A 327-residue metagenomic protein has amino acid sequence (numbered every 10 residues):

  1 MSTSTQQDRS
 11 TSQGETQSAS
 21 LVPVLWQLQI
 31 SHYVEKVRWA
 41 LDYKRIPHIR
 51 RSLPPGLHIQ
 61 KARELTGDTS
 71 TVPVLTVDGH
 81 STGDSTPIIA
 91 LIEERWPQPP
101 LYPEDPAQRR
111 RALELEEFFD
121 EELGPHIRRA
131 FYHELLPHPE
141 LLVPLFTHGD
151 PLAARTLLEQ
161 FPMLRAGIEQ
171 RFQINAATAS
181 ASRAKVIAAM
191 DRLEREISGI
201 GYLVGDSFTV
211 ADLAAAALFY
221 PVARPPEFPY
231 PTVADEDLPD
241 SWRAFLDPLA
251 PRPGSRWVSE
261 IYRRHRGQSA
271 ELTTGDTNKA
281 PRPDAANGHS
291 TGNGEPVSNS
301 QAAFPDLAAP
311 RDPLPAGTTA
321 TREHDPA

Functional and structural regions predicted by a protein language model:
S2-R155, H265-L272, D276-G317, R322-A327: GST-like domain detector, emphasizing the conserved glutathione-binding G-site in the N-terminal thioredoxin-like
L25-Q29, T76-H80, E104, L115 (+4 more regions): Conserved aromatic-histidine-acidic binding/catalytic patches
T66-T71, E169, R195, D237-L238: Short acidic (Asp/Glu) and glycine-rich catalytic loops that position anionic groups and cofactors
S85, L115, G124, V210-A211 (+3 more regions): Short runs of predominantly hydrophobic/aromatic residues within well-ordered alpha helices that form helix-helix
G124-V233, E295: GST-like fold's C-terminal all-alpha helical module
T209, Y230-L238, G275-D284: C-terminal/domain-terminus segments
L218-Q268: Short His-centered aromatic/hydrophobic patch
